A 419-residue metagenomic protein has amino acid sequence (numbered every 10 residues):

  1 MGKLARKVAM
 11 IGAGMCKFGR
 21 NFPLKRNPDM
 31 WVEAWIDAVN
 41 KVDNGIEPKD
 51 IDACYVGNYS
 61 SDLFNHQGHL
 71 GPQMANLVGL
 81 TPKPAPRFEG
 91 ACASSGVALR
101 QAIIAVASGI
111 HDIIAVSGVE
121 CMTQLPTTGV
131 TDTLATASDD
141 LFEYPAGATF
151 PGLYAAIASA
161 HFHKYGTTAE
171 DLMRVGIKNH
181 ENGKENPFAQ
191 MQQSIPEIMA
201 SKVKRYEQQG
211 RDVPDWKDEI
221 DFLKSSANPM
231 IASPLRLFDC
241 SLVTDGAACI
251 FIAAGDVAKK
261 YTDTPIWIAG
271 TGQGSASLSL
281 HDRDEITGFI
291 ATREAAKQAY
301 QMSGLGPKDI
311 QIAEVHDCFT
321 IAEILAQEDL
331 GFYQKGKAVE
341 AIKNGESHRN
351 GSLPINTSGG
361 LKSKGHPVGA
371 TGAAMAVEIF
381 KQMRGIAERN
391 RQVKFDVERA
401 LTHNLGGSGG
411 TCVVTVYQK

Functional and structural regions predicted by a protein language model:
G2, D43-G45, N65, L80-I286 (+5 more regions): Acyl-thioester C-C bond-transforming condensing/cleaving domain
A5-V8, D52, I110-H111: Loop/turn elements at helix/coil->beta-strand transitions in domains of secreted/extracellular proteins
K7-F22: Generic N-terminal amphipathic, Lys/Arg-enriched alpha-helix
F22-V42, M74, V78-G79: Short catalytic helix/loop segments, enriched in acidic residues and glycine and frequently bearing histidine
G45-G57: N-terminal alpha-helical transmembrane segments of multi-pass membrane transport and channel/translocase proteins
Y55-S60, T271-G274, Q311-T320, L361: A short beta-alpha structural unit
D62-Q73: A structural motif shared across PLP-dependent enzymes of the aminotransferase-like
W267, R283-I321: Long, well-ordered mid-to-C-terminal structural blocks that present hydrophobic/aromatic surfaces
